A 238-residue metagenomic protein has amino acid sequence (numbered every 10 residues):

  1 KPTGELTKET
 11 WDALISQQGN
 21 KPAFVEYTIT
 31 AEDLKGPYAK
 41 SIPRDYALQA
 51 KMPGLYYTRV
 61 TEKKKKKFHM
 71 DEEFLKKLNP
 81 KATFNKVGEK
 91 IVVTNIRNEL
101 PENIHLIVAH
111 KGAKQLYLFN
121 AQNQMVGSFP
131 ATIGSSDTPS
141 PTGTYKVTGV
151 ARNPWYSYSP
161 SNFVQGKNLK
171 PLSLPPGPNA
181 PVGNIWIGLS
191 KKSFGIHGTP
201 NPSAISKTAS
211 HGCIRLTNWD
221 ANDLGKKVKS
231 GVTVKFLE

Functional and structural regions predicted by a protein language model:
K1-P2, Y56-N85, Q124, W219-N222 (+1 more regions): LysM (lysin motif) carbohydrate-binding repeats in extracellular/periplasmic proteins that recognize
P2-D33, K76-L106: Extracellular LysM carbohydrate-binding repeats and other cell-envelope/extracellular binding modules
T28-H69: Primarily a LysM-type cell-wall glycan-binding module
E99-T199: Gly/Pro-biased beta-strand-loop elements
K167-I185, S190-E238: C-terminal soluble interaction/assembly domains
